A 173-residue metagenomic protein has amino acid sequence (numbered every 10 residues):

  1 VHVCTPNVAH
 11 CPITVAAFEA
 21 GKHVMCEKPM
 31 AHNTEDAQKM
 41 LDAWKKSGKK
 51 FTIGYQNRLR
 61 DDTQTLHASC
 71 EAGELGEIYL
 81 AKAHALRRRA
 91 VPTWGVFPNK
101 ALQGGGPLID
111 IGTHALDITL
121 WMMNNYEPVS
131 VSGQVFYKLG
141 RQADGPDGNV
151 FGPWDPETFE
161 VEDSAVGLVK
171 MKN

Functional and structural regions predicted by a protein language model:
V1-A43: Beta-loop-alpha module in the N-terminal Rossmann-like domain of NAD(P)-dependent dehydrogenases, especially those
F18-E19, K45-K46, E71, N124: Residue-level signal for alpha-helix termini/capping positions
A20-K22, S47-K49, N173: A short helix->loop->beta-strand "cap" motif at the edges of active sites that frequently abuts
N57-F159: Predominantly a Rossmann-like dinucleotide-binding segment in NAD(P)-dependent oxidoreductases
E162, G167-N173: Active-site beta-strand termini and strand-to-loop segments that position acidic
